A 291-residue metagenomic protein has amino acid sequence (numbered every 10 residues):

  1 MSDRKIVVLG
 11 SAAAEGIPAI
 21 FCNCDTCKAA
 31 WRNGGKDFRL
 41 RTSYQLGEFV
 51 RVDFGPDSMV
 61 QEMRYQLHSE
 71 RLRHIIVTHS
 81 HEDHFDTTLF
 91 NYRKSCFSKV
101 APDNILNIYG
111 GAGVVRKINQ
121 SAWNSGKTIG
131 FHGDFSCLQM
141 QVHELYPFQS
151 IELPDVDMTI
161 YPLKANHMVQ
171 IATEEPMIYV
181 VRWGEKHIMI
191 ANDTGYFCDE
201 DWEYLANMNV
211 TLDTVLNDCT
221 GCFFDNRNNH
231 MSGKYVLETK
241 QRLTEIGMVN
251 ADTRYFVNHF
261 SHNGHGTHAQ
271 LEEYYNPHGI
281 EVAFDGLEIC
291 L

Functional and structural regions predicted by a protein language model:
M1-L67, Q141-E203, E288-L291: Core dinuclear metal-dependent hydrolase active-site scaffold
R4, L72-R73, D103-N107, F135-M140 (+2 more regions): Residue-level recognition of the N-termini of beta-strands and the immediately preceding loop/turn
F49, G55-Y109, L212-V215: Active-site metal-binding motif and surrounding structural segment of the metallo-beta-lactamase
V52, T78, I190-D193, N217 (+1 more regions): Active-site flanking residues adjacent to catalytic metal/cofactor-binding acidic residues
M59-M63, T88-S95, I118-G126, K234-T244: Short, well-ordered amphipathic alpha-helices
Q66-L67, R93-P102, N124-D134, A206-V210 (+1 more regions): Alpha-helix termini
Q120-D134, T267-G279: Short, aromatic/basic amphipathic alpha-helical patches
G195-E288: Cap/insert and terminal regions of metallo-dependent hydrolase folds
